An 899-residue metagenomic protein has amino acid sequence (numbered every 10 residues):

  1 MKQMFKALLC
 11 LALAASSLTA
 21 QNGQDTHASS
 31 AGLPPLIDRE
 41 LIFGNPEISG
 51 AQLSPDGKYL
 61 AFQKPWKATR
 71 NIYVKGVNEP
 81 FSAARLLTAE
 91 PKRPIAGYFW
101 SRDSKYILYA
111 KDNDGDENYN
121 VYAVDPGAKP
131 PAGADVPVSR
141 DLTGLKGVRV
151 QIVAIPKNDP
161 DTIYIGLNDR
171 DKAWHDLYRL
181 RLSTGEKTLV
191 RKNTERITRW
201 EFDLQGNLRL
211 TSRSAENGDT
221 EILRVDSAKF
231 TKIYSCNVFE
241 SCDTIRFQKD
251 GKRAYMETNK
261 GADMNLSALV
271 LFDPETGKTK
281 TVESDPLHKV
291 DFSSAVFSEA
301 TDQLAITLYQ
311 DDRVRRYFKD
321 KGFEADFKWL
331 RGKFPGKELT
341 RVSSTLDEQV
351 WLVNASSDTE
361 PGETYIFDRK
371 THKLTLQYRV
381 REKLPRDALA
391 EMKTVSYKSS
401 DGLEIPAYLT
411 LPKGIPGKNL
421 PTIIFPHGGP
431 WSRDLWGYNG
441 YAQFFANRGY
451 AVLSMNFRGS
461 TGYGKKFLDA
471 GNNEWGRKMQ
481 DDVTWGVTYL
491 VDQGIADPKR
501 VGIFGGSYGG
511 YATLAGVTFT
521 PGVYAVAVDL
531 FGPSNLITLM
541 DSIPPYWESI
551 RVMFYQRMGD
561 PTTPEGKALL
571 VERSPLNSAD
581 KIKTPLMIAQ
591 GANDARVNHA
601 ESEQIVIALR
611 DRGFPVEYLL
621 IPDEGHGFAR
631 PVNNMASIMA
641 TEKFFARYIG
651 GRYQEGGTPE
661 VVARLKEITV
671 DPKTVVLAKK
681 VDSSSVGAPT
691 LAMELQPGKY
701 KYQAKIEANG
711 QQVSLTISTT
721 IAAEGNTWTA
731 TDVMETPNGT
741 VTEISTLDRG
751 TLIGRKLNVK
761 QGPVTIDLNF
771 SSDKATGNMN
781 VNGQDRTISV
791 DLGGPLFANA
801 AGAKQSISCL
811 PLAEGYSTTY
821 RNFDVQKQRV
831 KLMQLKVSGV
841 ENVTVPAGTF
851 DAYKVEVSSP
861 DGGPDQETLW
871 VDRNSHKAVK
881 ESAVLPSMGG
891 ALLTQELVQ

Functional and structural regions predicted by a protein language model:
K2-C10: Sec-dependent signal peptide recognition, specifically the positively charged N-region followed immediately by
H27-I48, F81-A84, E324-G336: A short helix->beta-strand "capping" segment at the edge of beta-propeller domains
N45-I48, K67-I72, E90-I95, D103-P406 (+3 more regions): Peripheral, non-catalytic segments that deliver or gate enzyme domains
F62-A89: Beta-propeller domains
V380-G502, G506-S507, A512, D541-S549: Cap/lid segment of the alpha/beta-hydrolase catalytic domain
F457-S683: Active-site-proximal cap/loop segments of hydrolase catalytic domains
S683-K774, V781, E814-Q899: Acidic, serine/threonine-rich low-complexity disordered tracts
A775-Q805: Acidic/charged, solvent-exposed loop-and-adjacent secondary-structure segments enriched in E/D, K/R, S/T, and G/P
